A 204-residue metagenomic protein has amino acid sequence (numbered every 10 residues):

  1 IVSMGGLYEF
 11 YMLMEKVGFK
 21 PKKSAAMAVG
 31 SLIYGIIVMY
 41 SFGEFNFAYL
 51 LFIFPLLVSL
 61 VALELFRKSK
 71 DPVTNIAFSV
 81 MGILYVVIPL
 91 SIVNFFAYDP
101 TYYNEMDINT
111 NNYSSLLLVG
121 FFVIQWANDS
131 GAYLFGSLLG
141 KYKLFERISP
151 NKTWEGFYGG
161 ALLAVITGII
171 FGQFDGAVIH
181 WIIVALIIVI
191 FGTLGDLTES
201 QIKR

Functional and structural regions predicted by a protein language model:
I1-T153, F157-L186: Membrane-embedded alpha-helical bundles of polytopic integral membrane proteins
V58-A62, L194-R204: Transmembrane alpha-helical segments of integral membrane proteins
